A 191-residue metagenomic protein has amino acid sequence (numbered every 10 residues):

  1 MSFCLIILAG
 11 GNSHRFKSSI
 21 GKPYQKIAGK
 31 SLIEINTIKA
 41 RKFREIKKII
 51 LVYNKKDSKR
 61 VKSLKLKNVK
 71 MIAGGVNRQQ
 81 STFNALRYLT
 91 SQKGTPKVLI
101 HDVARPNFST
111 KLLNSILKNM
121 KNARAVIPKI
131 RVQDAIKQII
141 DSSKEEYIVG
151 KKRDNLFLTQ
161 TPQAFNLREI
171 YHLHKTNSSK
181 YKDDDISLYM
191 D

Functional and structural regions predicted by a protein language model:
S2-S58: N-terminal glycine-rich phosphate-binding loop and ensuing alpha1 helix
I7, I33, A85, D102 (+2 more regions): Residue-level signal for inorganic ion chemistry
A40-R41, L89, Y189: Hydrophobic C-terminal alpha-helix "anchor/cap" residues
S58-L64: Acidic helix N-cap motif at the loop->helix transition within catalytic regions of sugar-transfer enzymes
K65-P96, S179: Short phosphate-binding loop-to-helix
R78, V103-N107, D134: Acidic metal-phosphate-binding loop of nucleotide-sugar-dependent transferases
G94-R105: Short beta-strand-to-loop acidic/aromatic patch adjacent to the donor-nucleotide binding site
F108-D191: Conserved core of the sugar-phosphate nucleotidyltransferase
